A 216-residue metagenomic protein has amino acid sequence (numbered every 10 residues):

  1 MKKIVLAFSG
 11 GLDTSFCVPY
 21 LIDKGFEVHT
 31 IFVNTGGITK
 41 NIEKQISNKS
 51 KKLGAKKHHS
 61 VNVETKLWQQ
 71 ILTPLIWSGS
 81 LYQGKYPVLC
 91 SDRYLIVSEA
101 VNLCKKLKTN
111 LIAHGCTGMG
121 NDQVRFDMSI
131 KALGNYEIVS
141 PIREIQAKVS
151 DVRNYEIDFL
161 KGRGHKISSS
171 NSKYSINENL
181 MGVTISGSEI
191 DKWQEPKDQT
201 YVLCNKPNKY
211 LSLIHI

Functional and structural regions predicted by a protein language model:
M1-I214: Nucleotide-activated chemistry modules centered on ATP-dependent adenylation/adenylyltransferase
